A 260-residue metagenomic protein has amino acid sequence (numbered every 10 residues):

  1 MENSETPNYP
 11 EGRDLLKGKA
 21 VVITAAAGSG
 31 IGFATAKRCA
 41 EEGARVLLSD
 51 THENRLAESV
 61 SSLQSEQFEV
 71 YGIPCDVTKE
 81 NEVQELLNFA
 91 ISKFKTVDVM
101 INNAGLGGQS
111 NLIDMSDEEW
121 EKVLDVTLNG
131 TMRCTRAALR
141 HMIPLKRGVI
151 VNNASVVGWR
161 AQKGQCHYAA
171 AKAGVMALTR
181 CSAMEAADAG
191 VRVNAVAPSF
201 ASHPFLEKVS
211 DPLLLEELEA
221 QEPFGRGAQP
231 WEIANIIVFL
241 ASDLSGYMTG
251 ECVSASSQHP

Functional and structural regions predicted by a protein language model:
N3-R13, G30, R160, A220 (+2 more regions): Short C-terminal tail/terminal secondary-structure segment of NAD(P)H-dependent dehydrogenase/reductase domains
R13-L47: Canonical Rossmann dinucleotide-binding motif of NAD(H)/NADP(H)-dependent dehydrogenases/reductases, specifically
L106, I113-M132, R147, V151 (+2 more regions): Catalytic Tyr-X3-Lys loop
S110-I113, R160-C166, D188-A189, G225 (+1 more regions): Active-site loop immediately N-terminal to the catalytic Tyr-X3-Lys motif of short-chain dehydrogenase/reductase
N111-L112, E119-L124, L206, L214 (+1 more regions): Substrate-binding pocket helix/loop in short-chain dehydrogenase/reductase
T135, A171, T179: Active-site helix of classical SDR
S155: Residue(s) in the substrate-gating loop at a strand-loop-helix junction that position the organic substrate next
A187, R192, M248-G250: Short, small/polar-rich loop/turn modules that mediate ligand/substrate recognition or access, typified
